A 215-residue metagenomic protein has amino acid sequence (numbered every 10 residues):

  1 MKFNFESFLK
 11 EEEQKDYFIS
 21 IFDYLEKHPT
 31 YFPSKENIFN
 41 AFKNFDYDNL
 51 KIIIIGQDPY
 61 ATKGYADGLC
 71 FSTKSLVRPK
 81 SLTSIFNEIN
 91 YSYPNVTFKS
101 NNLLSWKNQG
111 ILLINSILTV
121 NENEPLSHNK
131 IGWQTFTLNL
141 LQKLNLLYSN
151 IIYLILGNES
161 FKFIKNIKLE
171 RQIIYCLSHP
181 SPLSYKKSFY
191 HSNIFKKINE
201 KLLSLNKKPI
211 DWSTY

Functional and structural regions predicted by a protein language model:
M1-L9: Generic N-terminal amphipathic, Lys/Arg-enriched alpha-helix
K10-I155, E159-K162, I167, I173-C176 (+3 more regions): A polyanion-binding, active-site-adjacent surface
